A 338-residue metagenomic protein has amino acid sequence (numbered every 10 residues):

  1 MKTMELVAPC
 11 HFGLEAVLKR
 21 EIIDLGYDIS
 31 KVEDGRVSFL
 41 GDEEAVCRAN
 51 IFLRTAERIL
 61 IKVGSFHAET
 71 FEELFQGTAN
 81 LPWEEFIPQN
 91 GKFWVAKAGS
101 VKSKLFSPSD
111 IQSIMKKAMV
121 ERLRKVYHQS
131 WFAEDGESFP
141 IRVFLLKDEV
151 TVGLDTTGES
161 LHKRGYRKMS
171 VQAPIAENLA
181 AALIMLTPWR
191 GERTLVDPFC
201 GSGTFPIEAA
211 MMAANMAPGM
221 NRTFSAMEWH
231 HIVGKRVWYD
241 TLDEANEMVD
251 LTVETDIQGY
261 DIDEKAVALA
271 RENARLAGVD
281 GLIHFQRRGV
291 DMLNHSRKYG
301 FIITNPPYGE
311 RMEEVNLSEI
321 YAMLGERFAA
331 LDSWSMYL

Functional and structural regions predicted by a protein language model:
M1, E5, P9, G13 (+5 more regions): Conserved Class I SAM-dependent methyltransferase catalytic core
K2-F139: Non-catalytic nucleic-acid substrate-recognition regions in nucleic-acid-modifying enzymes
E84-I87, M292-K298: Short amphipathic alpha-helix with an adjacent loop that forms part of the alpha/beta core around
S100-S103, S160, P307-R311: A short, flexible beta-alpha/helix-coil linker loop
I141-T157: C-terminal edge-of-domain segments
V152-P188: SAM-dependent Rossmann-like transferase core, predominantly class I methyltransferases with a strong bias toward
I175-H295, E310: Conserved S-adenosyl-L-methionine
Y299-N305: Short SAM/SAH-binding signature in class I
